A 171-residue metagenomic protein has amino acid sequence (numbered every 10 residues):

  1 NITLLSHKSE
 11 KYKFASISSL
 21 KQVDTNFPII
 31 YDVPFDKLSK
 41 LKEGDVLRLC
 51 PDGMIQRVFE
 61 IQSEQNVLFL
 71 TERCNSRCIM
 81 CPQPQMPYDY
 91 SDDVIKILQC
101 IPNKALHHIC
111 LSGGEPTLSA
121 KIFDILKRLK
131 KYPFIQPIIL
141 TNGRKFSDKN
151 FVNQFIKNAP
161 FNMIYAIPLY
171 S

Functional and structural regions predicted by a protein language model:
N1-Y12: Short Lys/Arg-enriched alpha/beta "domain-start" segment
K11, I17-V67: N-terminal [4Fe-4S]-dependent radical SAM core
K40-K42, I101-A105: Flexible, charged surface loops at secondary-structure boundaries
V58-D93: Canonical Radical SAM [4Fe-4S] cluster-binding loop centered on the CxxxCxxC motif and its immediate flanking residues
V67, F123-F134: N-terminal/domain-start segments enriched in small and hydrophobic, helix-friendly residues, covering either
L70, I101, K157-N158: Structural motif
C81-D93, K104-S119, K130-D148, A159-S171: Core AdoMet radical
L98, A120-R128, S147-K157: Distinct, well-ordered alpha-helical segments
